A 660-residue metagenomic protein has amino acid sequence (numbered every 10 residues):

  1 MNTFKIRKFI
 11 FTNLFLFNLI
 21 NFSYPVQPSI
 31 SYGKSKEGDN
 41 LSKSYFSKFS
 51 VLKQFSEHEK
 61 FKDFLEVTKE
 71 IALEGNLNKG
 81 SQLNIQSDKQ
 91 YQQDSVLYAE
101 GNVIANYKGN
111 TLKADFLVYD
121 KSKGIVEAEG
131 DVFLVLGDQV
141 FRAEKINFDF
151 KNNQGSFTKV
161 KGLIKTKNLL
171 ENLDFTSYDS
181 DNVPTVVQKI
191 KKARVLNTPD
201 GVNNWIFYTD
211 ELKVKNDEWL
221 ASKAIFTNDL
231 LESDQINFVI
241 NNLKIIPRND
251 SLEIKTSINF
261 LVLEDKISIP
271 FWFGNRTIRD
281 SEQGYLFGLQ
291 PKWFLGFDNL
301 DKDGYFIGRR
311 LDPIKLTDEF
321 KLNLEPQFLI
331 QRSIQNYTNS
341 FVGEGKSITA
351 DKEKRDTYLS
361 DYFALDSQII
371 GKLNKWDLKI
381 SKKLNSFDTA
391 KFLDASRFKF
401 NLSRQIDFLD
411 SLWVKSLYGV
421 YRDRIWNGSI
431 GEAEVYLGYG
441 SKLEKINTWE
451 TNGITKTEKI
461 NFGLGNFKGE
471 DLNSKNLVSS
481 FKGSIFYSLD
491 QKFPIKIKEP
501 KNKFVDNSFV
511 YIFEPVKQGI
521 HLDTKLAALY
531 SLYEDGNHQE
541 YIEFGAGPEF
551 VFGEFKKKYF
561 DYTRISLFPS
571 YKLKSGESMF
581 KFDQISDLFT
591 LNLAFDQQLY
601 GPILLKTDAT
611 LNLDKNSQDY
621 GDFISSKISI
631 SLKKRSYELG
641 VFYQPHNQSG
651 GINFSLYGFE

Functional and structural regions predicted by a protein language model:
N2-F11: Bacterial N-terminal signal peptides that target proteins for export
F4, F17, Y24-N84, D88-V96 (+6 more regions): Long, low-hydrophobicity, solvent-exposed regions enriched in small/turn-prone and acidic residues
F11, F15-L19: Hydrophobic helical h-region of N-terminal Sec-dependent signal peptides in bacterial secretory/periplasmic proteins
G101, E129-D131: N-terminal post-signal-peptidase region of extra-cytosolic proteins
Y119, V126-A128: N-terminal cofactor/phosphate-binding cores enriched in small/glycine residues, especially glycine-rich loops such as
V132-A143: Blade-loop segments of beta-propeller domains
